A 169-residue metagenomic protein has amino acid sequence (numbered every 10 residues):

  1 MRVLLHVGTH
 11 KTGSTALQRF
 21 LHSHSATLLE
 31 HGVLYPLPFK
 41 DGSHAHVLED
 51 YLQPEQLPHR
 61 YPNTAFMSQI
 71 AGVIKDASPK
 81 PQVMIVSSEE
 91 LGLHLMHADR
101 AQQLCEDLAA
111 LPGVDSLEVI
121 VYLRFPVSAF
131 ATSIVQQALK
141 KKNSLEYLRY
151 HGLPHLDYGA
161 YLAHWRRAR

Functional and structural regions predicted by a protein language model:
M1-M84, S88-E90: PAPS-dependent sulfotransferase catalytic core
T27, L91-G92, M96-R169: PAPS-dependent sulfotransferase catalytic domain
